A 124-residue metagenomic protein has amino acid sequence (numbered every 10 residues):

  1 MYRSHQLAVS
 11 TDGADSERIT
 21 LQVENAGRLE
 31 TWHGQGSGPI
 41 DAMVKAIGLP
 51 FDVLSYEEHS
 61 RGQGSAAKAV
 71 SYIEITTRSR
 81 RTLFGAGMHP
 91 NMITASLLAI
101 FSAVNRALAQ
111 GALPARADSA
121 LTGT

Functional and structural regions predicted by a protein language model:
M1-T124: Terminal or standalone catalytic/regulatory effector modules within metabolic enzymes and repeat proteins
